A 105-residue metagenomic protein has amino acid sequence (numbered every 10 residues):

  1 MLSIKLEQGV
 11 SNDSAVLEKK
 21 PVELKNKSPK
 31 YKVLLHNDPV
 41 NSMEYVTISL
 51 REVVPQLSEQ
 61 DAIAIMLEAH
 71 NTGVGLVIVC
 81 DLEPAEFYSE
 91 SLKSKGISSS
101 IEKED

Functional and structural regions predicted by a protein language model:
M1-D105: Terminal domain-initiation and capping elements
